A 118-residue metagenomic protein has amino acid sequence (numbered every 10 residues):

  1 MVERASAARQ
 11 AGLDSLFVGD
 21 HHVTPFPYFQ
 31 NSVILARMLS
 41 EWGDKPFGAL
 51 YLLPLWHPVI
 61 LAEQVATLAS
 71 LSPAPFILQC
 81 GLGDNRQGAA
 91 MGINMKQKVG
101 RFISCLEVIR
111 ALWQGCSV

Functional and structural regions predicted by a protein language model:
M1, A49-V59: Active-site mouth loops of central-metabolism enzymes
M1-W42, G48: N-terminal beta1-alpha1-beta2 module of alpha/beta enzyme domains
S15, P46-L50, P75-Q79: Structural preference for beta-strand elements that scaffold enzyme active sites
G19, A49, A90-N94: Short amphipathic alpha-helical segments at helix-loop
D20-H21, L50-L52, G81-G83: Histidine-centered beta-alpha loop that forms part of the nucleotide-sugar donor binding/catalytic region in diverse
P27-N31, P54, L61: Generic structural signal for well-ordered secondary structure
L55-V118: Flexible, glycine-rich active-site loops centered on histidine and acidic residues that chelate a metal or position
